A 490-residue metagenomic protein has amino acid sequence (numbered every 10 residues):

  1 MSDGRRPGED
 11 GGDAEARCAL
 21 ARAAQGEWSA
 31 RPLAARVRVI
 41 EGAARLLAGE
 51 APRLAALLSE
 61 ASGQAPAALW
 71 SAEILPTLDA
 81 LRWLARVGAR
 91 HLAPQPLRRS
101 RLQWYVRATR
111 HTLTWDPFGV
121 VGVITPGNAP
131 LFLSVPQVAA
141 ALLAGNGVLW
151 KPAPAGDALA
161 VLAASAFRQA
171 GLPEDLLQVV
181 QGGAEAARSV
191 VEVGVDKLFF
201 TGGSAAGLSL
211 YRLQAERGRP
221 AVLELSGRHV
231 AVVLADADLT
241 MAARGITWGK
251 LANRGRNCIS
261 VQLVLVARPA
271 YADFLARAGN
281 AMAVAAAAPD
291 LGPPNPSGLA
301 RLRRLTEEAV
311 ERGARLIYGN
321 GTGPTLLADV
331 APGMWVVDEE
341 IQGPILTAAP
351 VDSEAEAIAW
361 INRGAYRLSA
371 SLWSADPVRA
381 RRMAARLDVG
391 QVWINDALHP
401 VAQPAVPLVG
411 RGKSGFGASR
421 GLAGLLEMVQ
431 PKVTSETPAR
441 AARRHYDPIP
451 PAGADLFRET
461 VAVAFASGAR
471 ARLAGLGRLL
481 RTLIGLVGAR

Functional and structural regions predicted by a protein language model:
M1-T109, V284, L473-R490: N-terminal Rossmann-like NAD(P)+-binding subdomain of aldehyde/semialdehyde dehydrogenases
S2-E9, G321-R490: Conserved C-terminal structural/oligomerization subdomain of aldehyde/semialdehyde dehydrogenase
R5-E9, A23-A30, G122-V123, V232-V233 (+4 more regions): Short, well-ordered beta-strand elements within core beta-sheets of diverse protein domains
D10, A205-A331, A355, I394 (+2 more regions): ALDH superfamily catalytic-core signature
R17-A19, V222-L225, N253-C258, V336-I341 (+1 more regions): Short, flexible turn/loop "capping" segments at secondary-structure junctions
A21, P32, R36, L81 (+9 more regions): Residue-level signal for inorganic ion chemistry
Q25, S29, A44-A51, A55-L58 (+16 more regions): Structural signal for hydrophobic packing residues in well-ordered secondary-structure cores of soluble enzyme domains
S100-M241, V351, L473-L479: Rossmann-like NAD(P) dinucleotide-binding subdomain of oxidoreductase/dehydrogenase enzymes
